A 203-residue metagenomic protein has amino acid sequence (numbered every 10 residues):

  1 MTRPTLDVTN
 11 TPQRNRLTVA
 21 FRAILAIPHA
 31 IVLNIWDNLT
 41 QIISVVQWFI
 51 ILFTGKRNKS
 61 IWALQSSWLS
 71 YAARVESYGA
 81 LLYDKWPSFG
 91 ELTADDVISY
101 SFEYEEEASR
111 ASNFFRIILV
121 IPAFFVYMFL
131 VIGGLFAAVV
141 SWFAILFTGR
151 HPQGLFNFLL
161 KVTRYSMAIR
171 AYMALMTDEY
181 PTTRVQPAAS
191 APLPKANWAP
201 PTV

Functional and structural regions predicted by a protein language model:
M1-V203: Membrane-proximal intrinsically disordered regions of secretory-pathway and membrane-system proteins
